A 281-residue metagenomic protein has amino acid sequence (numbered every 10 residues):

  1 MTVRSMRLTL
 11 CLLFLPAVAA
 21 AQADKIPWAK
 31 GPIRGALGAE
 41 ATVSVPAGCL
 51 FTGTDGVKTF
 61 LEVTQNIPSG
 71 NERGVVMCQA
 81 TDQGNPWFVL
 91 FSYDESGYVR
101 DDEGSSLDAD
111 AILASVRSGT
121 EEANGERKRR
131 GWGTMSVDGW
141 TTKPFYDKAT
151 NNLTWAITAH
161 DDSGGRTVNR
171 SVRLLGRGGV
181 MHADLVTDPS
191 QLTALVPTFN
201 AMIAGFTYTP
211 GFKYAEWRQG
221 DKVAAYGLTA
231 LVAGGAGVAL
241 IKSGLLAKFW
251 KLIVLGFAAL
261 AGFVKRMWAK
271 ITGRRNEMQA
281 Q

Functional and structural regions predicted by a protein language model:
M1-L10: Bacterial N-terminal signal peptides that target proteins for export
L12-A21, L260-G262: Hydrophobic h-region of N-terminal signal peptides that target proteins for export in Gram-negative bacteria
Q22-T42, D55-V168, P189, V223 (+2 more regions): Conserved polar/disulfide-associated segments of primarily extracytoplasmic proteins
A47-G53, G205-T207: Short conserved aromatic/hydrophobic patches within beta-strands of well-structured domains
T54-F60, Y214-E216, V254-A258: Short amphipathic alpha-helical segments with coiled-coil-like heptad repeat character
I157-V223: Extracytoplasmic/lumenal ectodomains and periplasmic regions of secretory and membrane proteins
K222-Q281: C-terminal single-pass membrane-anchor helix
